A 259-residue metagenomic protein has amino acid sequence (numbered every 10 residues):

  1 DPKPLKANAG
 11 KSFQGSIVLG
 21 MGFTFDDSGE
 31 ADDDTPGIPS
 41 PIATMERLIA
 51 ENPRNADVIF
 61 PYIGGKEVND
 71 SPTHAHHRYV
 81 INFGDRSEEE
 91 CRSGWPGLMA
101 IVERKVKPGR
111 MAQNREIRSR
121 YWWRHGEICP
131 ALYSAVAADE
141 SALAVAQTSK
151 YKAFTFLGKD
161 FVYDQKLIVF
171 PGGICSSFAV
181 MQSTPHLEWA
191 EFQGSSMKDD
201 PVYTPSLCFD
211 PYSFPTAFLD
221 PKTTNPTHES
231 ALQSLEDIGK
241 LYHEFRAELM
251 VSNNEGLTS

Functional and structural regions predicted by a protein language model:
D1-S259: S-adenosyl-L-methionine
